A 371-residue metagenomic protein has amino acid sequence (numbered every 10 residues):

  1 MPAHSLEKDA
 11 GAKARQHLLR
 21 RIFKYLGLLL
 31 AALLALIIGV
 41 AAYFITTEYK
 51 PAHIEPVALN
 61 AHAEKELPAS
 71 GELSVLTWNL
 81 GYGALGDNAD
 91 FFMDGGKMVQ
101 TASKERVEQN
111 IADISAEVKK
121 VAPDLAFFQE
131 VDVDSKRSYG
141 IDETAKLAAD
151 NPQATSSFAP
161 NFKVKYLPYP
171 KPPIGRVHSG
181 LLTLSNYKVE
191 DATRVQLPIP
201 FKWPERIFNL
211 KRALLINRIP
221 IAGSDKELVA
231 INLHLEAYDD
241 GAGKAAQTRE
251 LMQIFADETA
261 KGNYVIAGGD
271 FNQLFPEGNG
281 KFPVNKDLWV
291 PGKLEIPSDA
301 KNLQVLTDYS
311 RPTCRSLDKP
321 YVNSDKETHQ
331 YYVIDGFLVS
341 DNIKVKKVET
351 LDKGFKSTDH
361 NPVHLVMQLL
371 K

Functional and structural regions predicted by a protein language model:
P2-H178, K371: N-terminal, active-site-proximal structural segment of metallo-dependent hydrolase catalytic domains
K65-V75, A84-D87, V177, L181-D191 (+3 more regions): Beta-strand-turn-beta hairpins that frame and shape the catalytic cleft of phosphate-ester-processing enzymes
S74-L80, N110-G140, L184, N217-I219 (+4 more regions): Active-site beta-strand/loop signature of hydrolases that rely on acidic residues for catalysis
K97-K104, V131-V133, P198-R206, H234-A242: Surface-exposed cleft-lining segments at the edges of enzyme active sites
E105-D113, Y139, R176, I207-R212 (+4 more regions): Soluble or luminal CAZymes and related metallo-dependent hydrolases
Q129, A159, V195, E236 (+1 more regions): Conserved residues at the C-terminal ends of beta-strands
Y139, T155-T183, A242, G262 (+2 more regions): Active site of divalent-metal-dependent phosphoester/diester hydrolases
